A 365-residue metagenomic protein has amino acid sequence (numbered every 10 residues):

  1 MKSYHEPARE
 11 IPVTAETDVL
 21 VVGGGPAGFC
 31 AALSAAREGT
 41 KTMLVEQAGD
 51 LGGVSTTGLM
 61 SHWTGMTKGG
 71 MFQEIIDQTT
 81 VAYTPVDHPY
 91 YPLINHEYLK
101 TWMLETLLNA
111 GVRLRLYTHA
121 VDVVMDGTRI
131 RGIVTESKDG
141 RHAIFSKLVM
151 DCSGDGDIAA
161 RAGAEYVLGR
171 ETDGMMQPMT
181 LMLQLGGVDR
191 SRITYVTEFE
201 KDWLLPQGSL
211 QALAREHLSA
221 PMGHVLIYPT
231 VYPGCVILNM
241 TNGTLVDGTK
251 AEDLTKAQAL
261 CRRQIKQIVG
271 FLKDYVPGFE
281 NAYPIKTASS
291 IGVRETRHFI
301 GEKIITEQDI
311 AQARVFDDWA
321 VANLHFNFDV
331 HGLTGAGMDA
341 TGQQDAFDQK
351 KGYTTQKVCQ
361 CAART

Functional and structural regions predicted by a protein language model:
M1, A8, T14-E16, S34 (+4 more regions): Conserved N-terminal/central alpha/beta ligand/cofactor-binding core
M1-E6, K351-Y353: Short gly/ser/thr-rich secondary-structure transition/capping motifs
I11-G25: Beta1/beta-strand and adjacent pyrophosphate-binding region of the FAD-binding site in flavoprotein oxidoreductases
D18, R131, K147: Conserved acidic residues
G28: N-terminal Rossmann-fold NAD(P) dinucleotide-binding loop
I75, E136-S137, R141-L148, C152-T365: Flavin (FAD/FMN)-binding glycine-rich loop and adjacent Rossmann-like elements that form
